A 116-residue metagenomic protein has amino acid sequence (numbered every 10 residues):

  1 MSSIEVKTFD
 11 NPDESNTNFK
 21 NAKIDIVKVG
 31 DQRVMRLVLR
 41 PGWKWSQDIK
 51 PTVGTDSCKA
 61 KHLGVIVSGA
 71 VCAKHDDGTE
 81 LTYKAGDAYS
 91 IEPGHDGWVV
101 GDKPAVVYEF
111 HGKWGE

Functional and structural regions predicted by a protein language model:
M1-V38, S46: A short, N-terminal "cap"/entry segment at the start of jelly-roll beta-barrel domains of the cupin/DSBH fold
G30, W43, D87, P93-H95 (+1 more regions): Surface-exposed loop/turn positions
R36-S57: Conserved short histidine dyad/triad with adjacent acidic residue
K44-W45, G69-K74, G97: Short beta-strand segments in beta-sandwich/barrel cores
P51-D77: Glycine- and acidic-residue-biased ligand/ion/polar-headgroup-sensing regions
H75-G94: Short acidic-glycine-tyrosine-enriched beta hairpin
E92-E116: Ligand-binding loop in jelly-roll beta-barrel domains
